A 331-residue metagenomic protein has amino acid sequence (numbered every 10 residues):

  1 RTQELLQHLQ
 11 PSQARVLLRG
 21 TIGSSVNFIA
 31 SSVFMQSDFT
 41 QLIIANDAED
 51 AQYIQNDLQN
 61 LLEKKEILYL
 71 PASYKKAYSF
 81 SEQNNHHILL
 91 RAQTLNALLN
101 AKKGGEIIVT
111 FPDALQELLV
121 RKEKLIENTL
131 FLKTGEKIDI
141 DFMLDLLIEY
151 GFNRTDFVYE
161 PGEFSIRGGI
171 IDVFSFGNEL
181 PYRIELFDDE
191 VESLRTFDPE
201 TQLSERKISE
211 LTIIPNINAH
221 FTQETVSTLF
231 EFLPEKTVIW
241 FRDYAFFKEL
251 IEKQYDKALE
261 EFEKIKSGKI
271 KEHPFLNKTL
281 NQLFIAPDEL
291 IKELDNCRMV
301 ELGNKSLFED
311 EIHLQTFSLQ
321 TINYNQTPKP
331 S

Functional and structural regions predicted by a protein language model:
R1-S331: Conserved beta-alpha structural segments and adjacent helices that either
